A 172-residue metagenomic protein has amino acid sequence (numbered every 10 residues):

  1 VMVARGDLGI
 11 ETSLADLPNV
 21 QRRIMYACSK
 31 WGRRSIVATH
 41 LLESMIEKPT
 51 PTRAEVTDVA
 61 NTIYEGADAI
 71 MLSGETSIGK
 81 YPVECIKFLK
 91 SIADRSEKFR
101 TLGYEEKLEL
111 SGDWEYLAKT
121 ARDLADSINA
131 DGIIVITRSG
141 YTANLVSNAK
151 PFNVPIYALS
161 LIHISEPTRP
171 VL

Functional and structural regions predicted by a protein language model:
V1-T39, M45-T52, V56: Conserved alpha/beta-domain cores
A4, H40, T62, V146: Conserved, mostly hydrophobic/aromatic
R5-I10, V59-Y81: Glycine-rich phosphate-binding active-site loops on the catalytic face of alpha/beta enzymes
A38, S73, G79, K98-E109 (+1 more regions): Flexible, glycine/charged-enriched surface loops at secondary-structure junctions
F88-R122: Long, charged amphipathic helices and adjacent flexible linkers at domain junctions
S139, A143-N144, N148-A149, V154: Conserved mixed alpha/beta catalytic, RNA-binding, or beta-rich assembly cores of soluble enzyme, regulatory
I162-L172: Single conserved hydrophobic/aromatic residue that forms the stacking wall/gate of nucleotide- or nucleobase-binding
